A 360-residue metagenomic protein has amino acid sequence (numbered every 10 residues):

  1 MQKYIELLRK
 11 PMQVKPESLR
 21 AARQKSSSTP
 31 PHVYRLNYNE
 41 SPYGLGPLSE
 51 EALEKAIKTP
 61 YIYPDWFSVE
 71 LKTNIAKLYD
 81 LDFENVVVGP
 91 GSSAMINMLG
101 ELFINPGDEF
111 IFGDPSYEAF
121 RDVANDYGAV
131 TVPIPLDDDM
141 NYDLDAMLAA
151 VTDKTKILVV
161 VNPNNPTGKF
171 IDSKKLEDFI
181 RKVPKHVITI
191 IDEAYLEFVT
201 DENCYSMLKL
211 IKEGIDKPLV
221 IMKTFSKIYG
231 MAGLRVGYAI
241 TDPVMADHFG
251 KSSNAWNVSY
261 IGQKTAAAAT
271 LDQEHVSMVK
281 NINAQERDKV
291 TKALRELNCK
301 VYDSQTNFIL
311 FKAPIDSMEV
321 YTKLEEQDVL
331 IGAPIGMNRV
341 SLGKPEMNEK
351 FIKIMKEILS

Functional and structural regions predicted by a protein language model:
M1-I62: N-terminal "arm"/small-domain region of PLP-dependent enzymes with the aminotransferase-like
L8, L102-V160: PLP-dependent aminotransferase-like
E51, K55-P90: Conserved N-terminal alpha-helix of the aminotransferase class I/II PLP-enzyme fold
V69, F83-F110, G237: Conserved beta-loop-alpha segment that forms the PLP phosphate-binding cup at the N-terminus of a helix
N125, L144-D153, P166-T189, E193-S226: Active-site pre-lysine segment of PLP-dependent enzymes
D138, A284, A293-Q327, L342: Conserved PLP-binding catalytic core of the aspartate aminotransferase-like
P218-R295, C299-Y302: PLP-dependent aminotransferase class I/II
K323-S360: PLP-dependent enzyme catalytic core of the Aspartate aminotransferase-like
